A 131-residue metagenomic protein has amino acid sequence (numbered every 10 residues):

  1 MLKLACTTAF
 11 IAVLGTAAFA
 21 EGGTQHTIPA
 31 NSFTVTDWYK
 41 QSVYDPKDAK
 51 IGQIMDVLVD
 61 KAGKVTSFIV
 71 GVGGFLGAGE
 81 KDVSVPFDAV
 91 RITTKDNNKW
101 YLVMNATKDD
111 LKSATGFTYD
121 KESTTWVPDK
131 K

Functional and structural regions predicted by a protein language model:
L2-A9, A17-K131: Peripheral interaction segments used for macromolecular assembly
